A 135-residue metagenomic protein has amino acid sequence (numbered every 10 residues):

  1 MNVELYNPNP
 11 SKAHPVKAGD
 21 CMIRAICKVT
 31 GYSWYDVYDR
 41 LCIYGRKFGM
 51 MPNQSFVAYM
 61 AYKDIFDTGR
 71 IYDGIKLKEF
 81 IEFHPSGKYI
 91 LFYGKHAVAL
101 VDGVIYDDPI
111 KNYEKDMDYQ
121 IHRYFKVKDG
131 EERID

Functional and structural regions predicted by a protein language model:
M1-M50, S55-F66, I134-D135: Active-site nucleophile-adjacent alpha helix/oxyanion-hole segment immediately C-terminal to the catalytic cysteine
I23-T30, V37, I90-L91, V98-L100 (+1 more regions): Generic hydrophobic secondary-structure signal
Y44-K95, V101-I110, K115, Y119-Q120: Conserved active-site-adjacent core of cysteine acyl-enzyme catalytic domains
D118-D135: Charged phosphate-binding loop/patch that engages nucleotide di/tri-phosphates or the phosphate backbone of nucleic
